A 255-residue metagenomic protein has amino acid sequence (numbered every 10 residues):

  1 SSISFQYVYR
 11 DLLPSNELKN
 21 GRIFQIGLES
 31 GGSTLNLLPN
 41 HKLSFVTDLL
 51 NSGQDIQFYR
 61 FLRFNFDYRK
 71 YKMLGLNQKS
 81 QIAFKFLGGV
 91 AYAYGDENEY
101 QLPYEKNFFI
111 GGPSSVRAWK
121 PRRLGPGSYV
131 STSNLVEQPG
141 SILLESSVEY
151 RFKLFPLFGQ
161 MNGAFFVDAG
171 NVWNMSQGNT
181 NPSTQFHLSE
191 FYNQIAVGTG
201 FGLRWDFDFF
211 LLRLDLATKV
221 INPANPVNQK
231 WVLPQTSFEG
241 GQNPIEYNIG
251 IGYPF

Functional and structural regions predicted by a protein language model:
S1-P156, Q160, F165-L188, I251: C-terminal outer-membrane beta-barrel translocator/porin domains of Gram-negative envelope proteins and their
L62, V197, I245: Exposed loop/turn and edge beta-strand positions of beta-sandwich/beta-sheet ligand-binding modules
M161-F166, L211-A217: Conserved active-site loop/cleft motifs that coordinate metal ions or position small ligands
G163, G200, R204, V220-P223 (+1 more regions): Flexible, small/polar- and glycine-enriched "cap/hinge" segments at structural transition points
W173-M175, I221-N225: Short active-site-adjacent structural elements
N179-F207, L233-P234: Strand-loop-strand
W205-F207, E239-F255: Outer-membrane beta-barrel "beta-signal"
P226-P244: Surface-exposed intrinsically disordered loops and tails
